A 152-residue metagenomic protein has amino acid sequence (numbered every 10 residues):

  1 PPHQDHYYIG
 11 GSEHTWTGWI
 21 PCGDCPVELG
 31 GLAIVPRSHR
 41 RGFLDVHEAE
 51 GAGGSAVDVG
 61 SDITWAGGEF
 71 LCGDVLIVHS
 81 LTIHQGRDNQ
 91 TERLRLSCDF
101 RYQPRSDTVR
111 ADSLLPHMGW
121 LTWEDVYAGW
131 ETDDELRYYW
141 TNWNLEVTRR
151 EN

Functional and structural regions predicted by a protein language model:
P1-H6: Short acidic (Asp/Glu) patches
Y7, G23-C25, D88-T91: Short polar/acidic secondary-structure junctions
Y8-G10, R41: Hydrophobic positions within alpha-helical membrane elements
G10-V27, E69, I77, R101-P104: Short, conserved beta-strand element in jelly-roll/cupin
T17, L32, V75, R93-S97: Structural motif
G18-E28, H39, A52-G60, R110-L121 (+1 more regions): Low-complexity, flexible helical/coil segments
C25-Q85: Double-stranded beta-helix
T82-N152: Non-heme Fe(II)/2-oxoglutarate
